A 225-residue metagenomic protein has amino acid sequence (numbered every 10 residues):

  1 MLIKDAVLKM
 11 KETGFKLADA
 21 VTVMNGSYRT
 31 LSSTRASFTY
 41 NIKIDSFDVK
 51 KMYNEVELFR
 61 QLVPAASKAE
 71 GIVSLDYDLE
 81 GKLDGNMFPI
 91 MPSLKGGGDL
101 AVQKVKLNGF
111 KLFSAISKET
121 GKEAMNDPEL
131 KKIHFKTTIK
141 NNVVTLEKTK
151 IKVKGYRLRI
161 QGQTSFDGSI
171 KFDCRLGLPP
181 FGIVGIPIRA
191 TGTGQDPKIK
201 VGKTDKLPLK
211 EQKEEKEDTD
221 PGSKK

Functional and structural regions predicted by a protein language model:
L2-K132, K136-I139, Y156, Q161-K225: Membrane-proximal interfacial segments on either side of biological membranes
T149-I151: Compositionally biased, intrinsically disordered linkers/stalks adjacent to structured regions
